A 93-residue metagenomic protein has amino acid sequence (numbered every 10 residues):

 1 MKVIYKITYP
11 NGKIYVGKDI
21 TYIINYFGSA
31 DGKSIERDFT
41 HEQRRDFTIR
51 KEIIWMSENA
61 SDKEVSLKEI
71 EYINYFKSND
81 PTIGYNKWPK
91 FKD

Functional and structural regions predicted by a protein language model:
M1-D93: Structure-specific nucleic-acid interaction/processing domains
